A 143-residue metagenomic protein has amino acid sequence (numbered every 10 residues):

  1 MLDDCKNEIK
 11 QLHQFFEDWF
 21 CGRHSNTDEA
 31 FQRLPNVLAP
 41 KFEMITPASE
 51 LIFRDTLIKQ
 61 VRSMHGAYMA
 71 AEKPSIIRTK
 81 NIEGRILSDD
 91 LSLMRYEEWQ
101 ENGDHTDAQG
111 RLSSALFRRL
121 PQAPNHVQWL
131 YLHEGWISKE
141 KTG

Functional and structural regions predicted by a protein language model:
M1-N36, P40, G143: Short, low-complexity N-terminal intrinsically disordered segments enriched in polar/charged residues
E29-D90: A solvent-exposed, acidic/Ser-Thr-rich amphipathic alpha-helical stretch
I45, M94-R95, L130: Beta-strand residues in well-ordered beta-sheet regions across diverse protein folds
M69, Q100-G110: Short, cysteine-centered beta-strand-loop-beta hairpins and adjacent loop/turn segments enriched in charged/polar
R78-R85, E97-Q100, L112-P121: Hydrophobic/aromatic beta-strand elements that line small-molecule binding cavities or substrate pockets in beta-rich
D107-G143: Short beta-strand edge/turn micro-motifs at domain boundaries
